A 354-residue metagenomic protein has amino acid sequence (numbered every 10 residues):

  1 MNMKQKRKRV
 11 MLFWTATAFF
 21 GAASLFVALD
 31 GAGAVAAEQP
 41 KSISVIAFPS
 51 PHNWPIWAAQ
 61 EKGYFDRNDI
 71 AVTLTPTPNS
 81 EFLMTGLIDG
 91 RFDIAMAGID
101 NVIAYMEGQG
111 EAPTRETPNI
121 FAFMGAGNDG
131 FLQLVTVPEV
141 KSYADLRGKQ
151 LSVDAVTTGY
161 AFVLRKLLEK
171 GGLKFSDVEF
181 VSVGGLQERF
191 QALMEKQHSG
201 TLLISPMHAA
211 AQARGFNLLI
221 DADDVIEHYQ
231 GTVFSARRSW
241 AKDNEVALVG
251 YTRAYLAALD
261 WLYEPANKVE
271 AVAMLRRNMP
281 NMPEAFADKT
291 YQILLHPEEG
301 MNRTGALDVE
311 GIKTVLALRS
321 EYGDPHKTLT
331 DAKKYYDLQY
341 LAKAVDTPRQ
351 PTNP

Functional and structural regions predicted by a protein language model:
M1-R9: N-terminal secretory signal peptides that target proteins for export/translocation
W14-D30: Bacterial N-terminal signal peptides
A37-F175, F180-G184, R189-A192, S199-S205 (+1 more regions): Short, glycine-/small- and polar/acidic-enriched structural segments that line small-molecule recognition paths
E61, I88-F92, E107, E139 (+7 more regions): Sec-exported extracytoplasmic/periplasmic mature domains
R67, T114-R115, D224-E227, P297-L307: Short, solvent-exposed loop/beta-turn-alpha elements that line the ligand-binding surface or hinge of extracytoplasmic
I99-N101, G110, Q187-M279: Pocket-lining segment of extracytoplasmic ligand-binding domains
K242-K327: Secondary-structure end/capping motifs
K313-P354: Conserved C-terminal helix/tail region of periplasmic/extracytoplasmic solute-binding proteins
